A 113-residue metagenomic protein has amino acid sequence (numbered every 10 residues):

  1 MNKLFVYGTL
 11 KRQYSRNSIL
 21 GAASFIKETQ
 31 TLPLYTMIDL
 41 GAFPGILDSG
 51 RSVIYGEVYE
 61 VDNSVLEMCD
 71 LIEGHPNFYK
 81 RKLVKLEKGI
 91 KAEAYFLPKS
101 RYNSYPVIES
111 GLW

Functional and structural regions predicted by a protein language model:
M1-W113: Glycine-aromatic micro-motifs
